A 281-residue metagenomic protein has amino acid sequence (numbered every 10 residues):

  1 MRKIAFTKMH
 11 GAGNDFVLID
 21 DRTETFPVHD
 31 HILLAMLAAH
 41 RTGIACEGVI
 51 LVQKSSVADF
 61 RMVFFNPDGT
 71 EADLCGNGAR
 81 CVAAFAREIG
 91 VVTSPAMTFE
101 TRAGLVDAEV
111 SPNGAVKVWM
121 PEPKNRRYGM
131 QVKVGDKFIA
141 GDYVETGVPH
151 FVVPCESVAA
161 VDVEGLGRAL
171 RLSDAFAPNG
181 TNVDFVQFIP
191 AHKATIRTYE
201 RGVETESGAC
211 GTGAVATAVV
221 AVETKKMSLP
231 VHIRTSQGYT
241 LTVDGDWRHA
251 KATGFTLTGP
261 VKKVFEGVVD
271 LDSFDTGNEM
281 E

Functional and structural regions predicted by a protein language model:
M1-P112, V152-E281: A glycine-rich beta-to-alpha transition motif near the start of alpha/beta enzyme domains, typified by
P112-G114, A140: Short glycine/proline-enriched coil/turn segments at helix->beta-strand junctions
E122-G141, R168: Active-site glycine-rich loop that binds ribose-phosphate moieties when present
K133-A160: Internal active-site segments that recognize and position negatively charged phosphoryl groups and nucleotide moieties
